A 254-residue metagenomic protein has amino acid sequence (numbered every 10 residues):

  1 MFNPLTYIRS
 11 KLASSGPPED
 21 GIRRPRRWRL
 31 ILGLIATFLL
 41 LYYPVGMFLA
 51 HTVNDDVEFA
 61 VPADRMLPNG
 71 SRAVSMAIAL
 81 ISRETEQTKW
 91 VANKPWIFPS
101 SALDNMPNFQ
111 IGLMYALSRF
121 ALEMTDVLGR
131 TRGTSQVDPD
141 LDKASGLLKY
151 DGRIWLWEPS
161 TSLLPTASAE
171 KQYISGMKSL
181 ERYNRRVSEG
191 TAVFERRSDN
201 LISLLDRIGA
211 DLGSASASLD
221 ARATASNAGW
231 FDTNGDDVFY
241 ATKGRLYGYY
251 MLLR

Functional and structural regions predicted by a protein language model:
M1-R24: N-terminal Lys/Arg-rich, disordered targeting/topogenic segments
L30-G46: Hydrophobic membrane-insertion alpha-helices, especially the h-region of bacterial N-terminal signal peptides
F38, H51-T52, V61-R65, Y249-R254: A cross-kingdom marker for long, charged
P44-E58: Hydrophobic single-pass membrane-insertion segments
E58-S162: N-terminal Sec/ER secretory leader and immediately downstream segment of secreted/extracellular precursors
T166-R254: Extended amphipathic alpha-helical interaction segments
